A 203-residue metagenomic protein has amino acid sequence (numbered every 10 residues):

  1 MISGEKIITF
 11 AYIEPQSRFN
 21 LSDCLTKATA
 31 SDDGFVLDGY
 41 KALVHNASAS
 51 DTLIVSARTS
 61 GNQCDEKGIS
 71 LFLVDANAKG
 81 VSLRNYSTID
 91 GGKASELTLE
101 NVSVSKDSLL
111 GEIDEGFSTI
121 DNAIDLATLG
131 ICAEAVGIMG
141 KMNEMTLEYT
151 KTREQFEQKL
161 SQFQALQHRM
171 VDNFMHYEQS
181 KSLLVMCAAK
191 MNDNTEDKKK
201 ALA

Functional and structural regions predicted by a protein language model:
G4-E5, N20-L21, A30-V36, D121-A203: Alpha-helical interface subdomain recognition
G4-I13: A short, Trp-centered hydrophobic/proline-enriched beta-strand micro-motif
Q16-F19, L43-N46, N62-Q63, Y86-K93: Short Gly/Pro-enriched turn/cap motifs at secondary-structure boundaries
D23, N77-E112: Flexible, small-/acidic-enriched active-site or ligand-binding loops
L25-K27, L43: Short, surface-exposed charged micro-motifs
T29, V55-R58, L73-D75, T98-E100 (+1 more regions): Short beta-strand-to-turn element immediately C-terminal to the catalytic PLP-Schiff-base lysine in fold type I
D38-S82: A short core secondary-structure module
G39, F72, L99, M139 (+1 more regions): Residue-level signal for inorganic ion chemistry
